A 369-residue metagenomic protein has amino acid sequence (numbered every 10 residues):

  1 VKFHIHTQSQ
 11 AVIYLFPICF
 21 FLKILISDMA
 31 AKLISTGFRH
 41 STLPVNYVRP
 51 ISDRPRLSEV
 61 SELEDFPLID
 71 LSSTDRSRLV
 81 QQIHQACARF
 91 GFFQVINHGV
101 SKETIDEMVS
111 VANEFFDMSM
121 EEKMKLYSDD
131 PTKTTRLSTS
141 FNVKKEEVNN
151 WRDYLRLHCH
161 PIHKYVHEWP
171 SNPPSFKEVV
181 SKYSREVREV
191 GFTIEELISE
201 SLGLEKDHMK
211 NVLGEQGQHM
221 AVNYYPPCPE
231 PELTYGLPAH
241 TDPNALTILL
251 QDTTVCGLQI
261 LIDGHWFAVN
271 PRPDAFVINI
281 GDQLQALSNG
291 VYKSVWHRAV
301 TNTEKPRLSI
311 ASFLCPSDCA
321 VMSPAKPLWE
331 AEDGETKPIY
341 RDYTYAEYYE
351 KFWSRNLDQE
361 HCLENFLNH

Functional and structural regions predicted by a protein language model:
H4-H369: Peripheral, non-catalytic segments flanking oxidoreductase cores
